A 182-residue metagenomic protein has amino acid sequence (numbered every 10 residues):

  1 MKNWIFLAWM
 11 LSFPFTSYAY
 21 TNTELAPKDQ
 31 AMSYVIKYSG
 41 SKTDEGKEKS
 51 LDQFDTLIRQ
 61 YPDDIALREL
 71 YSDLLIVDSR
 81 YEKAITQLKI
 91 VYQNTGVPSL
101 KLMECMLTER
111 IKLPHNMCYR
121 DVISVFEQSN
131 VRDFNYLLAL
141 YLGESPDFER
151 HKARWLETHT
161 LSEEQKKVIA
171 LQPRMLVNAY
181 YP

Functional and structural regions predicted by a protein language model:
M1-T21: Classical Sec-dependent N-terminal signal peptides that target proteins to the secretory pathway
S17-Q60, A66: N-terminal leader/linker segments that initiate helical-solenoid repeat arrays
E24-P27, K47, Q60-Y61, N94 (+3 more regions): Inter-repeat boundary and helix-capping residues of tandem alpha-helical solenoids
V35-K42, E69-Q128: Alpha-helical adaptor scaffolds
K47-D55, Y81-Y92, P114-S129, D147-L161 (+1 more regions): Alpha-helical repeat scaffolds
A66-L70, S99-M106, V131-A139, K166-L171: Alpha-solenoid helical repeat scaffolds
K167-P182: Short, low-complexity, Pro/Ser/Thr/Gly-rich segments in the mature regions of secreted, periplasmic
